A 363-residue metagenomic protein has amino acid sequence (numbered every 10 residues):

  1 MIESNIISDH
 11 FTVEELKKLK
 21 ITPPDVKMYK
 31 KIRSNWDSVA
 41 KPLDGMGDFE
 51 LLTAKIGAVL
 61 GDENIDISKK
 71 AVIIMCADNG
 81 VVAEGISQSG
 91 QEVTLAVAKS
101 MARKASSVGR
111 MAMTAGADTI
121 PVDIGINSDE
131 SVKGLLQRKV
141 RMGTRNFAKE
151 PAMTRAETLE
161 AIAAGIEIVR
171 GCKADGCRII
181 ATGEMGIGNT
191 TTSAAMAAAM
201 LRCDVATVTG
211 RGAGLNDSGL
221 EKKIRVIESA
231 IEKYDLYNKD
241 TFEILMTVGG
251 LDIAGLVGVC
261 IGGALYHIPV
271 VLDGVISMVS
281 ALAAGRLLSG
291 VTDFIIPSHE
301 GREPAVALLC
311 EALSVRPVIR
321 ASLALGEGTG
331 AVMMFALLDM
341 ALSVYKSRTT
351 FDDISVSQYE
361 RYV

Functional and structural regions predicted by a protein language model:
M1-V363: N-terminal loops that bind phosphate or other acidic moieties and the adjacent beta-alpha structural core
